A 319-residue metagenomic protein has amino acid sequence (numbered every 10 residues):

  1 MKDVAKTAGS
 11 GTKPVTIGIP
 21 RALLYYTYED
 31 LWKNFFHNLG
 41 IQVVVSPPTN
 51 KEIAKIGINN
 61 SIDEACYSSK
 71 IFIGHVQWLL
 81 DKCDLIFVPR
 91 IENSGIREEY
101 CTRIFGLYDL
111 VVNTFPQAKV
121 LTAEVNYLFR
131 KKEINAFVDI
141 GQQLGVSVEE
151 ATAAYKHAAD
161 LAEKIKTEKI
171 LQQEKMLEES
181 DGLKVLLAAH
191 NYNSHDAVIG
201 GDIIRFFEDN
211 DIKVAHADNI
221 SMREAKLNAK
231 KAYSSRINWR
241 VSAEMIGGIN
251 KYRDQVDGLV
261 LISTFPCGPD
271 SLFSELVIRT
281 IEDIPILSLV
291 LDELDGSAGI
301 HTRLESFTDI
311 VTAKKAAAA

Functional and structural regions predicted by a protein language model:
M1-A319: An N-terminal assembly and electron-transfer interface module characteristic of large anaerobic redox and radical
